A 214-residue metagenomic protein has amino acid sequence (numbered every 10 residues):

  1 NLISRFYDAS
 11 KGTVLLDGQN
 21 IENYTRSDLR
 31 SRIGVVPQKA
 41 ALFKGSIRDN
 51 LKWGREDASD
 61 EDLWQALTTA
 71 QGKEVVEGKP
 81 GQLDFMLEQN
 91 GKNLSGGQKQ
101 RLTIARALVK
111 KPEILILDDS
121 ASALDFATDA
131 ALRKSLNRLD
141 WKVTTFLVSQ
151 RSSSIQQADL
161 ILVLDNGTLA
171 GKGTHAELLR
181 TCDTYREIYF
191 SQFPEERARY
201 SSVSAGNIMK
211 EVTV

Functional and structural regions predicted by a protein language model:
I3-S4: Helix-to-loop junction immediately C-terminal to a conserved catalytic motif
A9, L15, K73-L102, L117-S120 (+2 more regions): ABC-fold ATPase nucleotide-binding domain signature/coupling loops
T13-G18, N23, R30, R48-Q89 (+1 more regions): ABC ATPase nucleotide-binding domain helical subdomain, centered on the C-loop/LSGGQ "ABC signature"
E61, T69, G78, K134 (+1 more regions): C-terminal portion of ABC ATPase nucleotide-binding domains
I104, V148: Hydrophobic anchor residue at the start of the ABC signature
V109-E113, K142: A short, proline-enriched helix->beta-strand linker immediately N-terminal to the Walker B motif in ABC-type P-loop
D129-W141: Helical segment within the ABC ATPase nucleotide-binding domain
R138-L147, I155: Conserved catalytic loops of ABC-family nucleotide-binding domains
